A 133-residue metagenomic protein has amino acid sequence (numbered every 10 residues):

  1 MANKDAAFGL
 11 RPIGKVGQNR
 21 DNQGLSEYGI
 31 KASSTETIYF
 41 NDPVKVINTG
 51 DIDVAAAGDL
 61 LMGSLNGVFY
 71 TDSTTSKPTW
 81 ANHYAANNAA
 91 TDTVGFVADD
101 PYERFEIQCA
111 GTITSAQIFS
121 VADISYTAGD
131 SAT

Functional and structural regions predicted by a protein language model:
M1-T133: Surface-exposed, low-hydrophobicity beta-strand/loop segments enriched in small/polar/acidic residues
